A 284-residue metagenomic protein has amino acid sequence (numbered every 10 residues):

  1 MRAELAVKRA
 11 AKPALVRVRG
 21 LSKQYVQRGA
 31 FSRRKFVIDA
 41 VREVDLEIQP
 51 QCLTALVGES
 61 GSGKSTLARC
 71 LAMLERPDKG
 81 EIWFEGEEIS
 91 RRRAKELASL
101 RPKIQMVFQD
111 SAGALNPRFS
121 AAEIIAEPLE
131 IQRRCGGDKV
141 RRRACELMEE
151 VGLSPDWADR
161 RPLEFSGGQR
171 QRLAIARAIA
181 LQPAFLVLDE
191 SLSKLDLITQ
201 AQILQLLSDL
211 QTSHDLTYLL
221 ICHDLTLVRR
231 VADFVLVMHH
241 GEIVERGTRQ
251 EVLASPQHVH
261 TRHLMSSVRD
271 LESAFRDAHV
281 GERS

Functional and structural regions predicted by a protein language model:
A72: Helix-to-loop junction immediately C-terminal to a conserved catalytic motif
G80-E88, L100: Conserved ABC transporter NBD signature motif
K139-D156, M265-S266: Conserved ABC ATPase "signature" region
R161-F165, Q169: Conserved ABC ATPase signature
V228-R230: A short, surface-exposed alpha-helical micro-motif characterized by mixed small hydrophobic and charged/polar residues
R246-G247: ABC ATPase "signature
